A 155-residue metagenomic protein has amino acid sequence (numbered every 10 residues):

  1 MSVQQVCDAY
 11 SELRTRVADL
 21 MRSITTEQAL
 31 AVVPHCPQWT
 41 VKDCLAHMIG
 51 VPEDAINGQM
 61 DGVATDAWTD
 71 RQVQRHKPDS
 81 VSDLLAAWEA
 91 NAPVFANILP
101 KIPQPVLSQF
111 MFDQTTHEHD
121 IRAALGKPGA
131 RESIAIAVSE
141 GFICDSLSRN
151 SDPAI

Functional and structural regions predicted by a protein language model:
M1-D8, Q28-V33, P37, M60-D70 (+2 more regions): Structured surface interface patches that mediate subunit assembly and partner/cofactor docking
S2-H35, V41-A46, G50: N-terminal "assembly arms/tails" that initiate or stabilize quaternary assembly in self-assembling proteins
A18, L45, L85, E89 (+2 more regions): Non-transmembrane alpha-helical segments in soluble domains of secreted/periplasmic/extracellular proteins
M21-T25, P52-Q59, L125: A generic secondary-structure signal for well-formed alpha-helical elements
T40-V41, S80: Short, structural beta-strand-to-alpha-helix junction motif
V41-W68: Conserved alpha-helical segments that form or flank metal/cofactor-binding pockets of metalloenzymes
Q74-N91, I98-P103: A short, structured beta-strand-centered segment in the mid-to-C-terminal lobe of catalytic cores from group-transfer
